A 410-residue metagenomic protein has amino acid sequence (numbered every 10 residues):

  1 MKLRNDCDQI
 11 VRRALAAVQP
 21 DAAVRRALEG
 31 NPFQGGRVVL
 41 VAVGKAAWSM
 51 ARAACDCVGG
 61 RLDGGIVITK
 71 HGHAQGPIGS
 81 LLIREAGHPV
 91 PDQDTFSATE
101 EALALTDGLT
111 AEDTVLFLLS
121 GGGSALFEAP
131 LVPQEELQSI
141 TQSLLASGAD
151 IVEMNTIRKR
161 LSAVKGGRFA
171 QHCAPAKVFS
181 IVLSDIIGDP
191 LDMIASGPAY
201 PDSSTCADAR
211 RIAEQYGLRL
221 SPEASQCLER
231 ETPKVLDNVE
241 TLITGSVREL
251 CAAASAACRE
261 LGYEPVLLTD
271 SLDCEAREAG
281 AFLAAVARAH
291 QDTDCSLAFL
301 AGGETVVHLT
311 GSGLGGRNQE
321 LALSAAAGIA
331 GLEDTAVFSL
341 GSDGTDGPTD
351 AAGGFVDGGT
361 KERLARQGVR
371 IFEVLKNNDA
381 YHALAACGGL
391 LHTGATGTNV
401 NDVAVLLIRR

Functional and structural regions predicted by a protein language model:
M1-R37, V41-A42, S49, M193 (+2 more regions): N-terminal amphipathic/basic leader segments beginning at the initiator methionine
V41-V43, I66-T69, L116-G121, S180-I186 (+3 more regions): Short beta-strand segments
A53-L62, S80-L82, L103, P130-S143 (+4 more regions): A glycine- and small-aliphatic-rich helix-loop capping segment at beta-alpha/alpha-beta transitions that lines
T69-E112, E153, I157-R158: Glycine-rich oxoanion-binding loops at beta->alpha junctions
P133-P222, L228: Internal gly/pro-rich beta-alpha loop/helix module that stabilizes soluble enzyme cofactors or their anionic handles
R158, A176-F179, P201-F282, V286: Accessory alpha-helical/coil subdomains and C-terminal extensions that flank or cap enzyme catalytic cores
G262-S339, G347-P348: Active-site segments that bind and position negatively charged phosphate/pyrophosphate groups
L323-R410: Internal helix-turn-beta structural module
